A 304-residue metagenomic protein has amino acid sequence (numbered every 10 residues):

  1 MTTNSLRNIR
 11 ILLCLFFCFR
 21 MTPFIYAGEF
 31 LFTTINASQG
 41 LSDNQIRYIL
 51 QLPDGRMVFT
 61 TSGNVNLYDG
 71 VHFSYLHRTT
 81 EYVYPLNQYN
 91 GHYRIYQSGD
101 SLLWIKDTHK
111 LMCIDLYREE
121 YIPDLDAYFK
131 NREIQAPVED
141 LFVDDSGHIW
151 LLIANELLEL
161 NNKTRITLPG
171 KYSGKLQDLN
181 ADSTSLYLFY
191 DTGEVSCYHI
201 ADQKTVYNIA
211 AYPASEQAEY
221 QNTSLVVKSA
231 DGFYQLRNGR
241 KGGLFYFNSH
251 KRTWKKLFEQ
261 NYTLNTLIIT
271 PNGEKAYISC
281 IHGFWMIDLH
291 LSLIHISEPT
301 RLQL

Functional and structural regions predicted by a protein language model:
M1-S297, R301-L304: Carboxylate-rich, polar loop motifs that coordinate divalent cations or form catalytic acidic clusters
